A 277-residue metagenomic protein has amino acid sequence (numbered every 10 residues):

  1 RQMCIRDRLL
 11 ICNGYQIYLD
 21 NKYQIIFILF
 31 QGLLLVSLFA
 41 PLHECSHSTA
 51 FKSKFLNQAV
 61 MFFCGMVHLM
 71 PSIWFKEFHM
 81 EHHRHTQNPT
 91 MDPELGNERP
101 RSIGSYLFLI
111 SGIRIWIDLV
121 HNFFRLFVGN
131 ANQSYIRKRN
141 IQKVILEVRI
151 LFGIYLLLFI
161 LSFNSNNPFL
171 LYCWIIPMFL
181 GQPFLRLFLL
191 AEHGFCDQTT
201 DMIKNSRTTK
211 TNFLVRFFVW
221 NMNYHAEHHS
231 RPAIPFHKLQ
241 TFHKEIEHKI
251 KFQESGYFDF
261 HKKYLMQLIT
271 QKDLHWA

Functional and structural regions predicted by a protein language model:
Q2, R6-L34, P41, G65-L171 (+1 more regions): Non-catalytic, topology-defining segments of multipass membrane proteins
G32-C45, P71-F75, W116-N122, W174-T200: Transmembrane alpha-helical segments that form the membrane-embedded catalytic/substrate-channel core of multi-pass
F39-S48, F75-Q87, F188-F195, F218-I234: Histidine-centered catalytic micro-motifs
A50-L69, M91-S105, T200-F213: Juxtamembrane helix-capping/reentrant segments at transmembrane boundaries
F51-A59, W74, I175, F179 (+1 more regions): Short acidic-hydrophobic sequence patches enriched in Asp/Glu that either
M61, G65, L185, L189-E192 (+1 more regions): Generic alpha-helical structural context detector
Y135-E192, S206-R207, T211-V215, W220-Y224: C-terminal membrane-associated helical module and adjoining short loops/tails
F195-T200, S230-R231, T241, E247-K249: Polar-ligand-bearing catalytic/cofactor-coordination segments of membrane-embedded or membrane-tethered inner-membrane
